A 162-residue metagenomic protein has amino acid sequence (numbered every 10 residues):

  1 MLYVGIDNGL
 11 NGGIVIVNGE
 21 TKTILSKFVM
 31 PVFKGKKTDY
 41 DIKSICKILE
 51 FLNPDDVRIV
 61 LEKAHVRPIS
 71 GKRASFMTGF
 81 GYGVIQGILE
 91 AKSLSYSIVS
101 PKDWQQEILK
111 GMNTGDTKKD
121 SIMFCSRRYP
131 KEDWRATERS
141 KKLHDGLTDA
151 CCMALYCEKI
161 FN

Functional and structural regions predicted by a protein language model:
M1-N162: Phosphate- and other anionic-substrate recognition elements at nucleic-acid/protein interfaces
